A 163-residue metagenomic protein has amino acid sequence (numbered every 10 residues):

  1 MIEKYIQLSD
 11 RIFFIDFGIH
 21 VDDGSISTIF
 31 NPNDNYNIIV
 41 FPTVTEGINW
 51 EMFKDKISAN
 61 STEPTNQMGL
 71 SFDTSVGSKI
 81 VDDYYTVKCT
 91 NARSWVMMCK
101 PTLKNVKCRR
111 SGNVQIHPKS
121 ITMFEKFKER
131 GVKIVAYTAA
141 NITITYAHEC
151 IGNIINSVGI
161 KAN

Functional and structural regions predicted by a protein language model:
M1, V21-D22: A short, glycine-/small-residue-rich helix N-cap motif at loop->alpha-helix starts within glycosyltransferase
M1-R11, N31-D34: Active-site nucleotide-sugar/metal-binding loop of Leloir-type enzymes
I2-E3, I26-F30, S120-E125: Short amphipathic alpha-helical segments and helix-helix/interface helices
L8-H20: Short beta-strand-to-loop acidic/aromatic patch adjacent to the donor-nucleotide binding site
R11, N37-I38, I134: Short, Asp-centered acidic motifs that coordinate Mg2+ and/or phosphate in catalytic or ligand-binding sites
I19, V44-G47, A139-I142: Short beta-alpha junction loops
D22-G112: Conserved catalytic core of nucleotide-sugar-dependent glycosyltransferases
T86-N163: C-terminal catalytic/acceptor-binding lobe
